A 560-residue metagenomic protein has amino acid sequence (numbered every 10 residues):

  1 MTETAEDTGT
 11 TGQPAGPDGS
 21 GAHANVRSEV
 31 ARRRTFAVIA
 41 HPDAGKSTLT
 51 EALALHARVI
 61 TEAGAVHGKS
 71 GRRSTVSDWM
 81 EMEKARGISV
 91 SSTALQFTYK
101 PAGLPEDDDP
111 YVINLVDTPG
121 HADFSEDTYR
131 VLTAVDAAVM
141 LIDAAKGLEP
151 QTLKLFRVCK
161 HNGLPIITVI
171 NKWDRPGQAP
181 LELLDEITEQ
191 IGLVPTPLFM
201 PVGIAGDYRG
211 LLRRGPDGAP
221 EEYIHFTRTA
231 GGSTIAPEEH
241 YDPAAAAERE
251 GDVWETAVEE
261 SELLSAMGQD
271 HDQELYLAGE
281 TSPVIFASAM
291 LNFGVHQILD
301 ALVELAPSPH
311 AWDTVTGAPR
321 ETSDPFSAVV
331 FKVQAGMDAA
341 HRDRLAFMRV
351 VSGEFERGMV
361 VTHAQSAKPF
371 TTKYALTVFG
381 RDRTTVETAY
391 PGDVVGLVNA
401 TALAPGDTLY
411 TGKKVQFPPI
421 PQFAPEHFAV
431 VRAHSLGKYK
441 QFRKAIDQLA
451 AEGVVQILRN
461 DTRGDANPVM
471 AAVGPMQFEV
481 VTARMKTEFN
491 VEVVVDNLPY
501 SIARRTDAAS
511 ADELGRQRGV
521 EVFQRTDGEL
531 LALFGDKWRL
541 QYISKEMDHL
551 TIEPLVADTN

Functional and structural regions predicted by a protein language model:
M1-N560: Structural and coupling elements of P-loop NTPases
